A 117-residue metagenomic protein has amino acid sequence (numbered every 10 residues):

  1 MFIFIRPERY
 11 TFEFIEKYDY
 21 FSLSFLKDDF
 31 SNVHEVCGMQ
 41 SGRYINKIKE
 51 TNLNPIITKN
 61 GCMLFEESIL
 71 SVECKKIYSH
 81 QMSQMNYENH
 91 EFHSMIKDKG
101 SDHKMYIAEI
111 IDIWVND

Functional and structural regions predicted by a protein language model:
M1-D117: Active-site-proximal mixed secondary-structure blocks
